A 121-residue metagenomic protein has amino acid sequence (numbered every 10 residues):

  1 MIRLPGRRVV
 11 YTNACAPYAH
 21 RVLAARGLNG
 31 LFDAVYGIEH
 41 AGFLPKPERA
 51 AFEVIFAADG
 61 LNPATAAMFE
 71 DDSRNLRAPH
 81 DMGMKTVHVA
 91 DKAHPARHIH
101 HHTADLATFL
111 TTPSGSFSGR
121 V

Functional and structural regions predicted by a protein language model:
M1-R7: Short intrinsically disordered, low-complexity coil segments enriched in acidic
I2, A16, H20-V121: Asp-based, Mg2+/Mn2+-dependent phosphohydrolase catalytic module
R7-V9, K85: Proline-centered loop/turn at the N-terminus of a beta-strand
T12: Conserved phosphate-coupling serine/threonine residues in phosphotransfer and NTP-handling enzymes
